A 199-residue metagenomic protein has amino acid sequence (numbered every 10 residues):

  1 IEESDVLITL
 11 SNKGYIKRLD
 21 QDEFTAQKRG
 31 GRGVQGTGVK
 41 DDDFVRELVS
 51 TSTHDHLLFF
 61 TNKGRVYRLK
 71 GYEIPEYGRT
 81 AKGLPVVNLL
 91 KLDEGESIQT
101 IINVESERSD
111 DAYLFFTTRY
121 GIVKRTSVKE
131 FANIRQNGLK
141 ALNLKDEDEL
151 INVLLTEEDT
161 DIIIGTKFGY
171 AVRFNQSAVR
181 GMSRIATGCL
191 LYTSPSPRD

Functional and structural regions predicted by a protein language model:
I1-E2, V49-S52, I101-D110, F116-R119 (+8 more regions): Low-complexity, polar/charged sequence tracts that form flexible coils or short amphipathic helices and often embed
I1-Q99, S109: Hydrophobic core positions in small helical hairpin nucleic-acid-binding modules
T9-D22, F60, L69-K70, L114-F131 (+2 more regions): A structural feature that tracks compact, well-ordered secondary-structure segments with a strong bias toward
E23-Q27, I74-E76, S106, K129-I134 (+1 more regions): Short, solvent-exposed amphipathic alpha-helical segments in soluble enzyme and RNA/protein-processing domains
G138: N-terminal cationic and glycine-rich segments that engage phosphates or anionic surfaces
V179-L190: Polar interaction faces of repeat-based domains
Y192-D199: Conserved small/polar residues in nucleotide/adenosyl-binding loops
